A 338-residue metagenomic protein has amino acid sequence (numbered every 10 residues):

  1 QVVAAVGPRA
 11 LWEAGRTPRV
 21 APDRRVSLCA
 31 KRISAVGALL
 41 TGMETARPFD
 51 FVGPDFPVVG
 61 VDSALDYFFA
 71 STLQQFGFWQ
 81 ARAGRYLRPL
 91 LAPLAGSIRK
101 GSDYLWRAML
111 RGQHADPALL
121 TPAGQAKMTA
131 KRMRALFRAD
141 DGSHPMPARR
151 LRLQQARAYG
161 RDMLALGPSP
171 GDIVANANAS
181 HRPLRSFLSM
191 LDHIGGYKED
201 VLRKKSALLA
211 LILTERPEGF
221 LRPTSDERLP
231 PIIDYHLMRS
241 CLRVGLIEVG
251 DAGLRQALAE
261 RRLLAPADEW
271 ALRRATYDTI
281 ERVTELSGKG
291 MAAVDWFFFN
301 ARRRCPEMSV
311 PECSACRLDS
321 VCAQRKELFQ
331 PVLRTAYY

Functional and structural regions predicted by a protein language model:
Q1-Y338: HhH-family (HhH-GPD) DNA N-glycosylase catalytic core used in base-excision repair
